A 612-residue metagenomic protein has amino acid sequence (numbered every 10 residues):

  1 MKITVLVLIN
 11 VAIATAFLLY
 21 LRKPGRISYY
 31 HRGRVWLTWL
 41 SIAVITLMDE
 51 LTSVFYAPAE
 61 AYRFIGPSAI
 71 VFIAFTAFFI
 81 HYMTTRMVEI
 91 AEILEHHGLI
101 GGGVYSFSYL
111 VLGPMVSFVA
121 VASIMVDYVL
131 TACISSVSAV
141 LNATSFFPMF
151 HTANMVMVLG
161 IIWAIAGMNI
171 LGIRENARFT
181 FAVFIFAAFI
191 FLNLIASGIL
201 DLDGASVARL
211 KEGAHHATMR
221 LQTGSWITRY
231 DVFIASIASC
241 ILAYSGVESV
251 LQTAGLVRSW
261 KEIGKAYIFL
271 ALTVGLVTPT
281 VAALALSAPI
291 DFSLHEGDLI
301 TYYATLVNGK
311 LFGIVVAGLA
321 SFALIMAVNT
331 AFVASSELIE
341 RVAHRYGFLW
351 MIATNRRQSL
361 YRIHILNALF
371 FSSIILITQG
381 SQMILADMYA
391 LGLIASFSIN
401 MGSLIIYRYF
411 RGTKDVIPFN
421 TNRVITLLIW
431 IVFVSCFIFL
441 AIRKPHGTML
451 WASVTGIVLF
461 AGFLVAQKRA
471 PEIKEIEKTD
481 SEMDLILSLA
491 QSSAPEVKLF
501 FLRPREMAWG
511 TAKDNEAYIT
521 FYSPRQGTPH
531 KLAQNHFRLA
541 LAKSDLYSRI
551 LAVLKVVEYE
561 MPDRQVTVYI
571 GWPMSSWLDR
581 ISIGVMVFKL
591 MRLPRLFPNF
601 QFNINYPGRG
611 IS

Functional and structural regions predicted by a protein language model:
K2-L21, H31-R34, A59-Y109, M115-S123 (+3 more regions): Extracellular loop-to-transmembrane helix junctions
I3-I13, M157-A214, Y267-A271, A386-I399 (+2 more regions): Membrane-interface loop-to-helix entry segments
V5, I9, P67, D480-S612: Cytosolic C-terminal regulatory domains/tails of membrane transporters and channels
A16-K23, I185-R220, A282-P289, N400-K414 (+1 more regions): Hydrophobic alpha-helical segments and their helix-loop junctions in multi-pass secondary transporters
Y29-R32, I185-Q252, L256-S259, L272-L276 (+1 more regions): Helix-loop-helix junctions that connect adjacent transmembrane segments in multi-pass membrane transporters
E50, F55-P58, A120-L141, S239-V257 (+2 more regions): Membrane-helix boundary/coupling elements in multi-pass transport proteins
G103-Y109, G113, A266-A327, F348-Q379 (+1 more regions): TM-loop-TM module centered on a large, flexible mid-protein loop between adjacent transmembrane helices in multi-pass
M351-R362, F397-H446, I476-K478, D484-I486: C-terminal membrane-solvent junction of multi-pass transporters and transport-like membrane proteins
